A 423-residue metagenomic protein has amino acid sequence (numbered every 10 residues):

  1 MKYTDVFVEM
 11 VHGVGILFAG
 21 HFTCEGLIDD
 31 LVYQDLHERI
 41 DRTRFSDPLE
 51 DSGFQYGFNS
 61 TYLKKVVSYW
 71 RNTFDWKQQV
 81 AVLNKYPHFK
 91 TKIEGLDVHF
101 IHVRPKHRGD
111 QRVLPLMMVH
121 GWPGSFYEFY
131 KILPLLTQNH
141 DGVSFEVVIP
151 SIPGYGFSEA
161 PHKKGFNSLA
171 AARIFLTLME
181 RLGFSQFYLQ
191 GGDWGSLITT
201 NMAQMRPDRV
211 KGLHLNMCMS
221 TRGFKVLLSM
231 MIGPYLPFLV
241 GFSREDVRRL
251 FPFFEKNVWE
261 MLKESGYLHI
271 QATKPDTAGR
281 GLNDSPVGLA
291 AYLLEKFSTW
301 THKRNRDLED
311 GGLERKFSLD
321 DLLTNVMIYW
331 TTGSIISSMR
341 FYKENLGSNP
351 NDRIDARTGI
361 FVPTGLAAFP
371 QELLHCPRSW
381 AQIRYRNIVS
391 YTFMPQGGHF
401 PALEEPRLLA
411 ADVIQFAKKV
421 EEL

Functional and structural regions predicted by a protein language model:
G20-H21, E25, L31-Q34, I40 (+3 more regions): Alpha/beta-hydrolase
Y33-K106, Q111, W330-D352: Non-catalytic accessory segments flanking enzyme active sites
W76-Q78, Y127, I152-F166, T200 (+1 more regions): Glycine-rich "HGGG/HGxG" loop immediately N-terminal to the catalytic nucleophile of the alpha/beta-hydrolase
E94, V148, I152-G192, S220: Active-site loop/oxyanion-hole signature of alpha/beta-hydrolase fold enzymes
R112-G121: Short beta-strand element of the alpha/beta-hydrolase
W122-P134: The serine-hydrolase catalytic nucleophile loop
L135-S144, L182-G241: Conserved hydrolase catalytic core segment
I270-L423: C-terminal subdomain of alpha/beta-hydrolase-fold enzymes, centered on the catalytic histidine and its supporting
